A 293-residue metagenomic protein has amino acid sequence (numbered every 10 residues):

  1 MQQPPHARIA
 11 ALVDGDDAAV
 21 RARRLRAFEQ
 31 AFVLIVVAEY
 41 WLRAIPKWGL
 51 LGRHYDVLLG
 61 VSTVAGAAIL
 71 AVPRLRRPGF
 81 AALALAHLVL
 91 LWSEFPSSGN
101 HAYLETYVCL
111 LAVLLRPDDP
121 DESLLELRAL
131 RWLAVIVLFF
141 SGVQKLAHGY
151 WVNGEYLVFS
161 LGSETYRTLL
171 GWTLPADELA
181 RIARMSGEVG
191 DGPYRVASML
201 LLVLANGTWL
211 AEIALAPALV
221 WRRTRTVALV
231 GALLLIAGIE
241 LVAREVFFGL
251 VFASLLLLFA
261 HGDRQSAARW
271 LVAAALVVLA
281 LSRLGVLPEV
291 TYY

Functional and structural regions predicted by a protein language model:
Q2-Y293: Alpha-helical membrane-anchoring segments
